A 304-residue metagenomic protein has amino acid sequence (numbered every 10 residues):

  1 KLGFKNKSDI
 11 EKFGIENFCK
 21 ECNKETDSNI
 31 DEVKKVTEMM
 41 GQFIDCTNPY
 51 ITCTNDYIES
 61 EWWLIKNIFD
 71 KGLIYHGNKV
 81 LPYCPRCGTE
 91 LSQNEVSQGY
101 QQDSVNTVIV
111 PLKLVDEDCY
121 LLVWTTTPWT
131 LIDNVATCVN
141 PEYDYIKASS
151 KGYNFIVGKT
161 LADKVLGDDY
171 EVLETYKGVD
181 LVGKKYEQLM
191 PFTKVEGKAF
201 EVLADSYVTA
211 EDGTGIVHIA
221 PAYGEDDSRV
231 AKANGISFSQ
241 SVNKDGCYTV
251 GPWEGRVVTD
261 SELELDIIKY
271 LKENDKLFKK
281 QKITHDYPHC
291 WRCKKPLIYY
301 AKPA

Functional and structural regions predicted by a protein language model:
K1-Y145, K151, A220-A233, S237-P252 (+1 more regions): N-terminal, positively charged nucleic-acid-binding surface of large information/translation enzymes
T26, P191-F192, D260: Generic alpha-helical segment signature
Q98-Q102, Y176, E262: Short Gly/Pro-enriched turn/cap motifs at secondary-structure boundaries
D133-N243: Catalytic alpha/beta core of large soluble enzyme barrels
Y248-L263: A short-motif feature that recognizes glycine-rich, charge-decorated loops that bind or process nucleotide phosphates
T259-Y287: Phosphate/diphosphate-binding loops
